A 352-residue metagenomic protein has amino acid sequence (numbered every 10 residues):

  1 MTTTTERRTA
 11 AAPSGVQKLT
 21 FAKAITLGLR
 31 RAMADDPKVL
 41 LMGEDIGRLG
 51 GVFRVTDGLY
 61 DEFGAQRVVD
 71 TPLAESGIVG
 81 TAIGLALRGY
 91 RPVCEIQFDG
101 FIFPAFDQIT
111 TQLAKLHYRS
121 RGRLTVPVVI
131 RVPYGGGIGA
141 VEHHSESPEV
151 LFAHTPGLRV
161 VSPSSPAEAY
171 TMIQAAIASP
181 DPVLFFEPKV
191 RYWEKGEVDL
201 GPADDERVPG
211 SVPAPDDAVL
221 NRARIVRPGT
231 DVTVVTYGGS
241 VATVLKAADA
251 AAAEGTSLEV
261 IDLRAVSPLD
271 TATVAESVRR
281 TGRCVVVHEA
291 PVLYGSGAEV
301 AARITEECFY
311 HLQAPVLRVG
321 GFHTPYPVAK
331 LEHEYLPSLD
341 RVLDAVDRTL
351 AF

Functional and structural regions predicted by a protein language model:
M1-P182, F186-G196, E334: Thiamine diphosphate
V55-G58, E62, R123-V129, K189-V190 (+1 more regions): Thiamine diphosphate
